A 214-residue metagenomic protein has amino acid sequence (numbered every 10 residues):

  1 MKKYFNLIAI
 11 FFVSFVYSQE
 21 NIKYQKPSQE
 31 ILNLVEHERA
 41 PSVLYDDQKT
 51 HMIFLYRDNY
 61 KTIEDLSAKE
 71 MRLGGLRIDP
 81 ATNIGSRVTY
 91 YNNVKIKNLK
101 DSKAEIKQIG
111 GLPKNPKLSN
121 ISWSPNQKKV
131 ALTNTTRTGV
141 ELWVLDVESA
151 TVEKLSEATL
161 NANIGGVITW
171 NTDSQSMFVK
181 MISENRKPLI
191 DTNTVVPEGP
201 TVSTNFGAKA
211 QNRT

Functional and structural regions predicted by a protein language model:
M1-I22: Bacterial Sec-dependent N-terminal signal peptides
S18-T214: Beta-propeller folds
